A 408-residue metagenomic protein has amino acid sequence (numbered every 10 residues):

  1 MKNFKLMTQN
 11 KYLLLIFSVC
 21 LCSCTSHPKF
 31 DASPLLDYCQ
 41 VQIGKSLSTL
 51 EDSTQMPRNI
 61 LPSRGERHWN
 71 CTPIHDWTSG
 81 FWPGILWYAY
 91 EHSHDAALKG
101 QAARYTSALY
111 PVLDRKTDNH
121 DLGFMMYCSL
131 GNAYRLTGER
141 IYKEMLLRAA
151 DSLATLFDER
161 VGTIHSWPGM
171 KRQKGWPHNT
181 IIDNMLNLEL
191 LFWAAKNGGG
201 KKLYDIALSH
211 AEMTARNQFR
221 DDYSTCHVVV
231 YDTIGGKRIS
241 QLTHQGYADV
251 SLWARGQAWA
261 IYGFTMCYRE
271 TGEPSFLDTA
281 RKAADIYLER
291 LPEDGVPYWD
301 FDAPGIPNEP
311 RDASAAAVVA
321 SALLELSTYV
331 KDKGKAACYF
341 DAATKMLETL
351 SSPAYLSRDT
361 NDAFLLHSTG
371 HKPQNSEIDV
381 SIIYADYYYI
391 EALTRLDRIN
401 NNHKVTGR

Functional and structural regions predicted by a protein language model:
M1-D31: Bacterial Sec-dependent N-terminal signal peptides
H27-R408: Glycan-recognition and catalytic cores of secretory/periplasmic carbohydrate-active enzymes
